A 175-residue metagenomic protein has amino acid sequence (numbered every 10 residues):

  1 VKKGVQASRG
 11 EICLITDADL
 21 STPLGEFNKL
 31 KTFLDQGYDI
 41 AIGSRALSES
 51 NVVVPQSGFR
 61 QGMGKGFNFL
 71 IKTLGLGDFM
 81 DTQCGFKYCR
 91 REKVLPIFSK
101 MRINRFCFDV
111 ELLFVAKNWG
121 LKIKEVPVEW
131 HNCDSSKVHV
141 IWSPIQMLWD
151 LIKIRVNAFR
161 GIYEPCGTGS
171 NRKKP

Functional and structural regions predicted by a protein language model:
V1-A7, I12, L24-F106, C133-I145 (+1 more regions): Acceptor/aglycone-binding surface of glycosyltransferases and processive sugar-polymer synthases
D19-S21: A short, conserved beta-strand element in the Rossmann-like catalytic core that flanks the donor/metal-binding loop
T32, Q36, E92-K93, Q146 (+1 more regions): Terminal low-complexity segments of carbohydrate-biosynthetic enzymes
T73, N104, W119, I154 (+1 more regions): Phosphate/oxyanion-binding loops and surfaces in catalytic or ligand/nucleic-acid-binding neighborhoods
G77-D78, K100-N104, L113-H131: Catalytic donor-sugar/metal-binding loop of nucleotide-sugar-dependent glycosyltransferases
V110: DNA-recognition element of transcription regulators
L113-V115, I141-S143, N157-A158: Short, charged/polar low-complexity linear motifs in solvent-exposed/disordered segments
